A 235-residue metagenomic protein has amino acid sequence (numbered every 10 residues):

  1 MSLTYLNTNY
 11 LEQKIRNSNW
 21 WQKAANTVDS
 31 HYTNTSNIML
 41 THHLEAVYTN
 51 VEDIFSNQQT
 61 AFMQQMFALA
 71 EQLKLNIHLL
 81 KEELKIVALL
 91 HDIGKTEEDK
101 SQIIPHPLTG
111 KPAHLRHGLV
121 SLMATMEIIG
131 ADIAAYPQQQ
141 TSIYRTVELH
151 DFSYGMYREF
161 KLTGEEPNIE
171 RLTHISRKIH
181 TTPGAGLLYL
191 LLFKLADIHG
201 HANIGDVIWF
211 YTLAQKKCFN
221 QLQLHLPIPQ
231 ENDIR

Functional and structural regions predicted by a protein language model:
M1-T109: Acidic/His-rich, divalent-metal-binding segments that scaffold phosphate/diphosphate chemistry
Y5, Y10, Y32, Y48 (+5 more regions): Sequence-level detector for tyrosine residue identity
N7, I15-N19, A25-Y32, F55 (+9 more regions): Generic secondary-structure transition motif, activating predominantly at the C-termini of alpha-helices
Y10, W20-K23, A46, A61 (+7 more regions): Exposed alpha-helical structural elements
I15, V51, T125-D132, A214 (+2 more regions): Hydrophobic, Leu/Ile/Phe/Ala-enriched alpha-helical segments that form helix-helix packing faces
T35, V51, Q65, A70 (+4 more regions): Generic signature of intrinsically disordered, low-complexity segments enriched in small/polar residues
Q72-A202: Divalent metal-dependent catalytic cores for phosphoryl transfer on phosphate-bearing substrates
M156-R171, G200-R235: Terminal helices and disordered tails flanking the catalytic cores of nucleotide-processing hydrolases
